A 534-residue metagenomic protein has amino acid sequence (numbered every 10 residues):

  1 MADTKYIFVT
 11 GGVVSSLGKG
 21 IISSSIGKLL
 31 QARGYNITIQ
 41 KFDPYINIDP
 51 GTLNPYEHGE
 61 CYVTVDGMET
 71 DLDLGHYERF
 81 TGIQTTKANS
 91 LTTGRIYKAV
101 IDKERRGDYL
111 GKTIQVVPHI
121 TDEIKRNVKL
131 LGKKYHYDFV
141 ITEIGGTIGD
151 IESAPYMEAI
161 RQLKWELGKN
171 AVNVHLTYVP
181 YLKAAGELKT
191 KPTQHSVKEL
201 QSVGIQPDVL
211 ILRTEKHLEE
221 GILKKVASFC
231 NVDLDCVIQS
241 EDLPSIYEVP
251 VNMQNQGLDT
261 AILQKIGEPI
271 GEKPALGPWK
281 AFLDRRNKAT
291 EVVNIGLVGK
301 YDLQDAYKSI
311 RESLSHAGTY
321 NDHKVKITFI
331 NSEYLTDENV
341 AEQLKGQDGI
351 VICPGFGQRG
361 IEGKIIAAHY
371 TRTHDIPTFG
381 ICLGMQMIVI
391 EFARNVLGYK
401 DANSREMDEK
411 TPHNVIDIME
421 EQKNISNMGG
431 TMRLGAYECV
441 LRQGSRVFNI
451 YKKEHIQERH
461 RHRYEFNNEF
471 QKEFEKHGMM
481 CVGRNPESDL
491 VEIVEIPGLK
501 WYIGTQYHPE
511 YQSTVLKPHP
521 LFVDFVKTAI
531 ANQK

Functional and structural regions predicted by a protein language model:
M1-H323, E333-G349, F356-G357, G363-Y370 (+3 more regions): Flexible phosphate-sensing "switch/lid" loops adjacent to ATP/NTP-binding sites across phosphate-transfer
L17-G20, S24-K28, A32, Q343-E438 (+2 more regions): Cysteine-nucleophile active-site neighborhood
T38-Q40, T328, F379, T505: Rossmann-like NAD(H)/NADP(H) cofactor-binding core
E57-V65, L243-Y247, I352, T373-I381 (+3 more regions): Short beta-alpha connecting loops at secondary-structure transitions that line or flank enzyme active sites
D235-E241, T328, R484-E487: Beta-strand->loop->alpha-helix junctions that form or flank phosphate-binding loops in nucleotide-handling enzymes
G271-P274, F379-G380, Y399-R405, F448 (+3 more regions): Acidic/polar loop patches that form or flank catalytic/metal-binding clefts of enzymes that bind anionic ligands
R285-A289, V340-E342, M407, M428-T431 (+3 more regions): Replace "in large, NTP-powered and nucleic-acid-processing enzymes" with "in large, NTP-powered factors and other
L434-E438, R442-K534: C-terminal and late-domain segments of enzyme folds
